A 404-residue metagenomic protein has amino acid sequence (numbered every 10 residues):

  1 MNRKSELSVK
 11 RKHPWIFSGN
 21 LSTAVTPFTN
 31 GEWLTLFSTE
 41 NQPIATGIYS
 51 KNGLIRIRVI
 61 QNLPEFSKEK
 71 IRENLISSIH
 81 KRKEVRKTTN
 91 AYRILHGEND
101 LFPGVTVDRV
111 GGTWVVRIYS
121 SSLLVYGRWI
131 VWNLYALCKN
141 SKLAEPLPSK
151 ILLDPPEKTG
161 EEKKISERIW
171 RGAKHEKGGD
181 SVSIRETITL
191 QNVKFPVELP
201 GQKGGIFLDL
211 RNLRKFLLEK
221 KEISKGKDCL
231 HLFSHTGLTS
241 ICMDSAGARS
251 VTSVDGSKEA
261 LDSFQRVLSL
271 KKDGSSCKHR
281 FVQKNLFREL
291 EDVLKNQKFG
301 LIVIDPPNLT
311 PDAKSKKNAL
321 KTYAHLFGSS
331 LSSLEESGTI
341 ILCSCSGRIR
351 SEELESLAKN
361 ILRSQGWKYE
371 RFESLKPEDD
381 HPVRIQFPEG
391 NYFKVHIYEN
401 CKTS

Functional and structural regions predicted by a protein language model:
M1-V110: Non-catalytic accessory regions of SAM-dependent methyltransferases
L95-D108, L124-F207: Non-catalytic substrate-recognition/targeting regions of SAM-dependent transferases
K225-H235: Conserved class I S-adenosyl-L-methionine
T236-A248: Conserved SAM-binding loop of SAM-dependent methyltransferases across substrates and taxa, primarily the Class I
S250-D255: Conserved SAM-binding motif I beta-strand of class I
E259-K298: S-adenosyl-L-methionine
A260, G300-S329: Mobile active-site "lid"/loop adjacent to the S-adenosyl-L-methionine
H325, T339-S404: C-terminal catalytic and target-recognition region of SAM-dependent MTase-like enzymes, primarily methyltransferases
